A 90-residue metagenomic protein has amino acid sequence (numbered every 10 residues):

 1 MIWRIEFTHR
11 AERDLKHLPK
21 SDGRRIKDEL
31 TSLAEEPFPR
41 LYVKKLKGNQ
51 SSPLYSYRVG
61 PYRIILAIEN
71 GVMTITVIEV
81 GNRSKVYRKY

Functional and structural regions predicted by a protein language model:
M1-I2, S51: Basic nucleic-acid-binding interfaces
I2-R4, H9, R13, H17 (+4 more regions): Enriched for short, Lys/Arg-rich terminal
H17-K20, E35: Short, intrinsically disordered, mixed-charge
K27: Short amphipathic alpha-helical segment that frequently serves as the phosphate-/nucleotide-binding helix
T31-S56: A short, surface-exposed loop/turn module that caps and links secondary-structure elements
